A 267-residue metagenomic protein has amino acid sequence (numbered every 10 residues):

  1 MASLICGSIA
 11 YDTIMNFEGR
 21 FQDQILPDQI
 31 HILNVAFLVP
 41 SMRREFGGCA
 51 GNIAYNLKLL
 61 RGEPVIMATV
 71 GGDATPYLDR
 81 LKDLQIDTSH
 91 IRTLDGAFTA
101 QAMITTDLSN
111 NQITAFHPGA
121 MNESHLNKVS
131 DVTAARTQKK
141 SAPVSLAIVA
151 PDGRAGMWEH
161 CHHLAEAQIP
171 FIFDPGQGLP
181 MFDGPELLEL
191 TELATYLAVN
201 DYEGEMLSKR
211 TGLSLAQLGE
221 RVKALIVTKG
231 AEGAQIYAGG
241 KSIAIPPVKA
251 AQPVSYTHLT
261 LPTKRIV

Functional and structural regions predicted by a protein language model:
M1-V65, P76, P246, A250-Q252: Glycine-rich phosphate/adenosyl-contacting loop at the front of the ribokinase-like
S3, P64, T88, F171 (+1 more regions): Hydrophobic anchor at the start of a short beta-strand that flanks the dinucleotide cofactor-binding loop
G7-S8, A68-G72, T106-L108, D174-G176: Cofactor-binding loop segments of dinucleotide-utilizing enzymes, especially the Rossmann-like FAD- and NAD(P)+-binding
E63-S89: A glycine-rich beta-to-alpha transition motif near the start of alpha/beta enzyme domains, typified by
V70-D73, A120, P151-G156, G176-P180: Short beta->alpha connector loops
S89-L94, A102-P151, A155: Conserved phosphate-binding/catalytic loop of the ribokinase/pfkB sugar-kinase fold
E159-A251: Conserved phosphate/ATP/ADP-binding segment of small-molecule kinases
T257-T263: Conserved small/polar residues in nucleotide/adenosyl-binding loops
